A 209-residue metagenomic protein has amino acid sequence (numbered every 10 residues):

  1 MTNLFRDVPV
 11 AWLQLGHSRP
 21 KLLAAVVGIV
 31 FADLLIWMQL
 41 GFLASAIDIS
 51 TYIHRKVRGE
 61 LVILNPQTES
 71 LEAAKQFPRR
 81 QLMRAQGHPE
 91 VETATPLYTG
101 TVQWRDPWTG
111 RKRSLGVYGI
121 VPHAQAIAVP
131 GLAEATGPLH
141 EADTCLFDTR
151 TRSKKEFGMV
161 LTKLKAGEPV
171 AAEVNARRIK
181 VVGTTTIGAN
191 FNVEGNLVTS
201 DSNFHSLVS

Functional and structural regions predicted by a protein language model:
M1-L35, I47, Y52: N-terminal Sec/SRP start-transfer signal
P20, I29, G41, P96 (+2 more regions): Structured catalytic cores of enzymes that bind and process phosphorylated ligands/cofactors
D33-G116, E134-P138: Hydrophobic, regular-secondary-structure patches
V62, C145-L146, K180: Conserved beta-strand segments that form the floor/walls of ligand-binding pockets within enzyme and binding domains
E69, T101-V102, A124, S153 (+1 more regions): Glycine-rich nucleotide phosphate-binding loop and flanking beta-alpha elements of Rossmann-like dinucleotide-binding
L115-V160: Short beta-strand boundary microenvironments
I127-A128, R150-S209: Basic-flanked hydrophobic alpha-helices used for secretion and membrane insertion
